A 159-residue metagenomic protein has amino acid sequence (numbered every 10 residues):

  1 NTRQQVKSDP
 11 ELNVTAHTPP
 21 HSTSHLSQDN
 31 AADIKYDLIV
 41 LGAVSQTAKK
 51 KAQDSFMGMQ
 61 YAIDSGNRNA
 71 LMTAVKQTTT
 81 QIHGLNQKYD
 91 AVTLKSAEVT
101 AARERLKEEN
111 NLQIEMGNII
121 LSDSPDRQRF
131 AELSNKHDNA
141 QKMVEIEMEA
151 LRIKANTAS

Functional and structural regions predicted by a protein language model:
N1-T2: Sec-dependent N-terminal signal peptides of Gram-positive bacterial secreted proteins and lipoproteins
Q5-V6: N-terminal propeptides/low-complexity segments immediately following signal peptides in secreted or periplasmic proteins
D9-V75, R105-S159: C-terminal amphipathic alpha-helix
M72-E109: Mature extracytoplasmic domains of secretory-pathway proteins
